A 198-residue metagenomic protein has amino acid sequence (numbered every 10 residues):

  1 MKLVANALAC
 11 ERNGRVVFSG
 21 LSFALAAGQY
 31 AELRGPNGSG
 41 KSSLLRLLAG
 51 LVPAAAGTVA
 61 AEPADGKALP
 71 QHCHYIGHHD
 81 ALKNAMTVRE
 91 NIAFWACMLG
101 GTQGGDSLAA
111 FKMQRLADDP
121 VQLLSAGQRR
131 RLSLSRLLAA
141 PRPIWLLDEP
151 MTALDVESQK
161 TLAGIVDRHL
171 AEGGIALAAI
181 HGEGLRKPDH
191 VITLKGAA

Functional and structural regions predicted by a protein language model:
L3-A5, V17-G20, L154: Conserved structural motif at the start of ABC-family nucleotide-binding domains
A49: Helix-to-loop junction immediately C-terminal to a conserved catalytic motif
P53-Q71: Conserved ABC transporter NBD signature motif
H79, N84-Q103: Q-loop/switch helix immediately C-terminal to the Walker
T102-A117, S135: Conserved ABC ATPase "signature" region
P120-G127: Conserved ABC ATPase signature
W145-E149: Catalytic Walker B motif of ABC-type/P-loop ATPase nucleotide-binding domains
